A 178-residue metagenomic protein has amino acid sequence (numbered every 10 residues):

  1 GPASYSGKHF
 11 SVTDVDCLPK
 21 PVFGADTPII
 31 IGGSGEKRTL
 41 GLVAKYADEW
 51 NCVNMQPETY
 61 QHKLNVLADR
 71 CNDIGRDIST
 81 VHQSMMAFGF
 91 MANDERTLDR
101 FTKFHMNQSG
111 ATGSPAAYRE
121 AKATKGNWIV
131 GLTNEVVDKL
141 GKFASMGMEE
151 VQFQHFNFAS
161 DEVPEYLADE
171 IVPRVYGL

Functional and structural regions predicted by a protein language model:
G1-L178: Active-site-adjacent structural elements that line small-molecule/cofactor binding pockets in enzymes
